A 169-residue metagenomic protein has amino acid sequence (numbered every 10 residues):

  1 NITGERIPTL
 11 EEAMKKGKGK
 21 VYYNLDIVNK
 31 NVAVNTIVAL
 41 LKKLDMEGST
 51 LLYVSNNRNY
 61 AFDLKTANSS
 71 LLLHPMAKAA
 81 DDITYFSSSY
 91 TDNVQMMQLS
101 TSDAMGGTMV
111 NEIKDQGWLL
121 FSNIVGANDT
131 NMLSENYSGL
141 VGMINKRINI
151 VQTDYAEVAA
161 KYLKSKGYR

Functional and structural regions predicted by a protein language model:
N1-L71, P75-D81, K114-Q116, V125: Metal-dependent phosphodiesterase/phospholipase catalytic core, i.e., the His/Asp/Glu-rich active-site region
I2-T3, M76-K78, T84-R169: C-terminal active-site rim and adjoining tail of enzyme catalytic domains
